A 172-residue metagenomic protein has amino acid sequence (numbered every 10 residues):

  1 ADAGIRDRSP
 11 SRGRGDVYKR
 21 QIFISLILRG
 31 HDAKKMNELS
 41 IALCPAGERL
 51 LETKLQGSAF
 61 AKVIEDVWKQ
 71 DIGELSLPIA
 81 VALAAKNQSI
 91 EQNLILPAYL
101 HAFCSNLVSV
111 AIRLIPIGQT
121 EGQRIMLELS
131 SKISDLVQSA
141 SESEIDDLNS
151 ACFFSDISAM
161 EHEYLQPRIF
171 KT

Functional and structural regions predicted by a protein language model:
A1-R14, Y18: Single conserved hydrophobic/aromatic residue that forms the stacking wall/gate of nucleotide- or nucleobase-binding
A3, I22, L51, I115: Flexible, active-site-adjacent loop/turn segments at secondary-structure boundaries
R8, R14, R49, K54 (+2 more regions): Basic side chains
G15-C44: A structural-propensity feature for long, helix-poor, extended segments
S25-L28, A82, S155: Self-splicing inteins and homing endonuclease
K34-L114, Q123-L127: Amphipathic alpha-helical interface segments
A102-T172: C-terminal auxiliary extensions adjacent to catalytic cores
